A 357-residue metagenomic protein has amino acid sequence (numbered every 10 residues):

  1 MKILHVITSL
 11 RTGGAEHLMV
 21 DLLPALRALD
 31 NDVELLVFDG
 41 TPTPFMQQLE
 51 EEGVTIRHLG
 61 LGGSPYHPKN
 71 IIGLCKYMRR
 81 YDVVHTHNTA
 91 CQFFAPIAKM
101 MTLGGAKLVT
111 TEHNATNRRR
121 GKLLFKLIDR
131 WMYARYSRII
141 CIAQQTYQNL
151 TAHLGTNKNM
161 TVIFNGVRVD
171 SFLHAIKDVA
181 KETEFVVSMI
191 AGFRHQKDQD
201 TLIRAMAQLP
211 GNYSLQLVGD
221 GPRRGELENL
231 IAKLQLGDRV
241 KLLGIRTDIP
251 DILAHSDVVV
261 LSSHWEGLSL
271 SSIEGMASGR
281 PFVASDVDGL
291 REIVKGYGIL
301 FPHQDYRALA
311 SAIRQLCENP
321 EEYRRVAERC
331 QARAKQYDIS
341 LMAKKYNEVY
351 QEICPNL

Functional and structural regions predicted by a protein language model:
H5-P65: N-terminal strand-loop element at the rim of the active site of nucleotide-sugar-dependent glycosyltransferases
G13-P24, F185, M189-Q208, P222-N229 (+2 more regions): A conserved mid-protein helix/loop that constitutes part of the nucleotide-sugar donor-binding site
D30-E34, V187, Q199-K241, E318-E321 (+1 more regions): A conserved nucleotide-sugar
G63-P65, K69, Q148-A152, N157-T183 (+2 more regions): Acidic anion/phosphate-binding donor-loop and adjacent secondary structure in glycosyltransferase catalytic cores
M78, E112-S137, G155: A conserved, positively charged/aromatic
T86-F94, E112: Short His-centered aromatic/hydrophobic patch
I245, H264: Aromatic "clamp/platform" in nucleotide-sugar-dependent glycosyltransferases that forms part of the donor/acceptor
A284, I299-Y306, Q315-P320: Conserved acidic donor-binding segment of nucleotide-sugar-dependent glycosyltransferases
